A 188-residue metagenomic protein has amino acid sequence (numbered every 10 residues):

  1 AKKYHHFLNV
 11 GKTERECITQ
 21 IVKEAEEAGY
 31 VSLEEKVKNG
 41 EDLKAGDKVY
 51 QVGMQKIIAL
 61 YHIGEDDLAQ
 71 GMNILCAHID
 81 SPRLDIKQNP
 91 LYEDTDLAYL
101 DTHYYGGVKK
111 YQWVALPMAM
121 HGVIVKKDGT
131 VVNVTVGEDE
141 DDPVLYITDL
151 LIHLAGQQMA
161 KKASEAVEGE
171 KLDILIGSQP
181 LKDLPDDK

Functional and structural regions predicted by a protein language model:
A1-K188: N-terminal hydrophobic/helix-forming segments and targeting peptides
